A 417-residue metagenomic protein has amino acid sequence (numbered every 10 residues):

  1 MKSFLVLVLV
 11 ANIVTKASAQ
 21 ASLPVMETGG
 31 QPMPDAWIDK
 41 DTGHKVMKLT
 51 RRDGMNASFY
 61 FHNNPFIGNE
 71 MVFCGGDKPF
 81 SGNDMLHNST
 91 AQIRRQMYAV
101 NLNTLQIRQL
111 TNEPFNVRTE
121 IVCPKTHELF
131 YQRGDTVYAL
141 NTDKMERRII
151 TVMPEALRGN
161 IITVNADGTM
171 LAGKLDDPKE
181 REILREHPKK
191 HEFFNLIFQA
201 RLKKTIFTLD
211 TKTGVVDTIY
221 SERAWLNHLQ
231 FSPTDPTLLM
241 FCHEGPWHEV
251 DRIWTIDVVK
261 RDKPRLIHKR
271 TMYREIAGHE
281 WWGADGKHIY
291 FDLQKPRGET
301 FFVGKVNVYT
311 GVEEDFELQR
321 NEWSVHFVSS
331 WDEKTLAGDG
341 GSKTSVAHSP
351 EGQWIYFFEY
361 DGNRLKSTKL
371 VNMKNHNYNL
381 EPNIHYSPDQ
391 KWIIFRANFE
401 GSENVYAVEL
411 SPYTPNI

Functional and structural regions predicted by a protein language model:
A21-M47, F198-K204: Blade/loop signatures of beta-propeller domains
S22-G29, G76-Q92, G173-R201, C242-V250 (+3 more regions): Short, conserved, GDST-rich strand-edge loop motifs in beta-rich repeat architectures
W37-A57, S367-V371: A short helix->beta-strand "capping" segment at the edge of beta-propeller domains
M55, F59-H62, K78-G134: Blade-loop segments of beta-propeller domains
M55-F73, P114-F130, E155-K174, I219-C242 (+4 more regions): Conserved beta-propeller blade repeats
N112-K204, T218-S221: Asp-box/WD-like beta-propeller blade repeats and closely related beta-sheet repeat scaffolds
D292-G304, F316-K366: Loop/turn-rich, solvent-exposed surfaces of beta-rich toroidal or solenoidal domains
E381-I417: Blade-level signature of beta-propeller repeat domains, shared across WD40, Kelch, NHL, RCC1 and BNR/Asp-box propellers
